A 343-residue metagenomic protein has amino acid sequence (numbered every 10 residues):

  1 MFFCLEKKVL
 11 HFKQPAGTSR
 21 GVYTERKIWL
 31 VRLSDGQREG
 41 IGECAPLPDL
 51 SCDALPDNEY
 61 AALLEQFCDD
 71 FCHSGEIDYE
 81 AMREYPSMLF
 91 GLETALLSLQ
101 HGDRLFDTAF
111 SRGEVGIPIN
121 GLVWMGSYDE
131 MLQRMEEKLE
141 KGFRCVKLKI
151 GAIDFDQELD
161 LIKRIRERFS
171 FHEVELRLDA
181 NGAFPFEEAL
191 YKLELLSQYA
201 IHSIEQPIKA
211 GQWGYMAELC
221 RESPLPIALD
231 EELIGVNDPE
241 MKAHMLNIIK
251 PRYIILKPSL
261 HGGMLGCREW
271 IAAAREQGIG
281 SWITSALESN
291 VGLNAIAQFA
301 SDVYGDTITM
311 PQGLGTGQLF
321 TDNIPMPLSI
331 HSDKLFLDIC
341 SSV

Functional and structural regions predicted by a protein language model:
M1-L176, N181-A183, L190, S197 (+1 more regions): N-terminal capping/lid subdomain adjacent to the active-site entrance of alpha/beta enzymes
K8-H11, M125, L233, L287 (+1 more regions): Short, solvent-exposed coil/turn elements at secondary-structure transition points
R38, G75-D78, R252, Q277-I283 (+1 more regions): A short pocket-lining beta-strand/turn micro-motif at the edge of beta-sheets
C44, Q206, L314: Active-site donor-binding loop signature of nucleotide-sugar glycosyltransferases
S98-L99, F299-D302: Active-site catalytic microenvironments for nucleophilic, acid-base chemistry
I119, I150, I283, V291 (+1 more regions): Long, contiguous hydrophobic alpha-helical segments, chiefly transmembrane helices and signal peptides
I153-A300, L319-I330: Catalytic core of soluble alpha/beta enzymes
Y304-G317: Short helix/strand-capping turn motifs
